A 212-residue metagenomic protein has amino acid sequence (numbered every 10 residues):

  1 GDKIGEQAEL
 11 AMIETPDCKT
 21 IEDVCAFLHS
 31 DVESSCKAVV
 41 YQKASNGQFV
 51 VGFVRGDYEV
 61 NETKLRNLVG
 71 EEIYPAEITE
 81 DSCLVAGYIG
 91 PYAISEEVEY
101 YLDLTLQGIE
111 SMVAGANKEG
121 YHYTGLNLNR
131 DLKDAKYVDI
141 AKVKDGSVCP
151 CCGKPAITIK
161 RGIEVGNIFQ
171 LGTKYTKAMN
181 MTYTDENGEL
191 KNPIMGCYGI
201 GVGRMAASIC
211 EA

Functional and structural regions predicted by a protein language model:
G1-G203, A212: Extended, low-hydrophobicity, polar/charged segments
